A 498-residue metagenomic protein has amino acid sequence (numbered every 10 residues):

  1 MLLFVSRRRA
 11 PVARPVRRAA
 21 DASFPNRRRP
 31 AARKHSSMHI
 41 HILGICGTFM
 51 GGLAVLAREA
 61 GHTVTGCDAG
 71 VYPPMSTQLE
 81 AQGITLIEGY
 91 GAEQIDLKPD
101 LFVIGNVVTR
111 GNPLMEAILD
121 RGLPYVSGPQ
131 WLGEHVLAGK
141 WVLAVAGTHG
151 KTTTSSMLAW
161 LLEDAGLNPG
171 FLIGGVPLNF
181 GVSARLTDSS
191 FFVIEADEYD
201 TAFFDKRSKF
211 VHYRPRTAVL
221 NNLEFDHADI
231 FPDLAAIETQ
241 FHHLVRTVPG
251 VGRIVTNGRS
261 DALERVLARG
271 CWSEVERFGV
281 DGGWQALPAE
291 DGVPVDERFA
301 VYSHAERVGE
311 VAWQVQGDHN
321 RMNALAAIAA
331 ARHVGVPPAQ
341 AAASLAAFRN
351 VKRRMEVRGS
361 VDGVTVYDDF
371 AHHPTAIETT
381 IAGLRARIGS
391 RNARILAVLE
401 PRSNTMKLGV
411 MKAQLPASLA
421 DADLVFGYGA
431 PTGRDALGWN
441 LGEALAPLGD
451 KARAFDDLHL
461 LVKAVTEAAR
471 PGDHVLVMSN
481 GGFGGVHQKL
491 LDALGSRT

Functional and structural regions predicted by a protein language model:
R7-R17: Intrinsic, low-complexity polybasic segments
F24-M75, E80-T85, K98, F102 (+8 more regions): ATP-dependent carboxylate-amine ligase
S37, K140-V142, D296: Short coil/loop residues immediately preceding or within conserved phosphate-binding loops of NTP-utilizing enzyme
L56-A60, E80, Q94, N106 (+3 more regions): Phosphate-binding loop of NTP-binding sites
R207-S208, E310-D318: A short glycine-threonine-serine/GTX helix/turn-capping micro-motif
P288-V308: Acidic-glycine-rich active-site phosphate/pyrophosphate-binding loop
